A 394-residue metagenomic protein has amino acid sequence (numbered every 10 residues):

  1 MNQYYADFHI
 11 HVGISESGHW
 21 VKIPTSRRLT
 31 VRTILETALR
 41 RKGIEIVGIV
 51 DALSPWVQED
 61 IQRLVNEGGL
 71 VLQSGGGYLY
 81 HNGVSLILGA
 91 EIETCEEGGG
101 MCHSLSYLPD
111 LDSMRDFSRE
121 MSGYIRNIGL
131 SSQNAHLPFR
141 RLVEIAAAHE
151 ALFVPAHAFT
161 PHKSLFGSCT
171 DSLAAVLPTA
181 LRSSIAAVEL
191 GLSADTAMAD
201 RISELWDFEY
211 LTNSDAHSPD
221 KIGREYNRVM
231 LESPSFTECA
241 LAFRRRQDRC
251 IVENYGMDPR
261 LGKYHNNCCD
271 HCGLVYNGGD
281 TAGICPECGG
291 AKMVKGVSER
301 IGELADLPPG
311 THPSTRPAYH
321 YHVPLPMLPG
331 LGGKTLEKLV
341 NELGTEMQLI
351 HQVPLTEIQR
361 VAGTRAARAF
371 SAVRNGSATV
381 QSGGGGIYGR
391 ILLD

Functional and structural regions predicted by a protein language model:
M1-G99, T356, V373, S377-T379 (+1 more regions): An N-terminally biased module of ancient metal coordination in phosphate/nucleic-acid-related enzymes
M1-Y4, S15, S54-W56, R63-E67 (+6 more regions): C-terminal functional module detector
A6-I10, V47-G48, L86-A90, F153-P155 (+2 more regions): Hydrophobic faces of well-ordered beta-strands that scaffold small-molecule active sites in alpha/beta enzyme cores
G13-S15, I49-Q58, C95, T160-S164 (+2 more regions): Active-site environment of divalent metal-dependent phosphoester hydrolases
K22-R27, G129-Q133, A187-G191: Short, flexible loop segments at the rims of nucleotide/cofactor-binding pockets, characterized by
Q58-A186: Extended substrate/RNA-proximal surfaces in nucleic-acid metabolism proteins
T179, A194-M198, I350, R368-A369: Extended hydrophobic/aromatic segments used for targeting, binding, or gating
